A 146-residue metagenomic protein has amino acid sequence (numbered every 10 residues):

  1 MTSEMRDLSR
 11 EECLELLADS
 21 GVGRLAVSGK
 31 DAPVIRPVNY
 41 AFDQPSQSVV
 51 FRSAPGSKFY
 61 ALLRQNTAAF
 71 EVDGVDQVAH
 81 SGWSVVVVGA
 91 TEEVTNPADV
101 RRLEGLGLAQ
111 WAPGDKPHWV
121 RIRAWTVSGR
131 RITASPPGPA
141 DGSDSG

Functional and structural regions predicted by a protein language model:
M1-D19, G146: Extreme N-terminal tail/first-helix region
T2, D73-G146: Charged, gly/pro-rich active-site loop segments
L8-E11, R52-S53, F59, G105: Charged, amphipathic alpha-helical segments
S20-A54: Short beta-strand segments
G21-G23, R36, P45-Q47, R64-A68 (+2 more regions): A generic structural signal for short beta-strands and their flanking turns/coil linkers
D31, S57-F59, P136: Short, surface-exposed beta-strand-loop junctions and turns on beta-sheet-rich folds
D43-P45, K58, V94: Short coil/turn motifs at secondary-structure junctions
F51-N66, E71-Q77: Helix-adjacent hinge/juxtasegments
